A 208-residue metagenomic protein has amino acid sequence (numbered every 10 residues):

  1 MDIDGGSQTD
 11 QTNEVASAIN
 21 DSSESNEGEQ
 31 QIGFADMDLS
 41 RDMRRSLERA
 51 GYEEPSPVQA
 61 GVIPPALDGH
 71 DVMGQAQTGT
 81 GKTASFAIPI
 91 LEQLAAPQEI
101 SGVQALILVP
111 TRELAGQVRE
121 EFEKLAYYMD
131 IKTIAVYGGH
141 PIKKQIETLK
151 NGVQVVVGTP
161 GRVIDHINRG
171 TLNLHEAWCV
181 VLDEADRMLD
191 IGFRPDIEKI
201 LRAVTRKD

Functional and structural regions predicted by a protein language model:
M1-Q31: Intrinsically disordered, low-complexity accessory regions that flank the conserved helicase/ATPase core of eukaryotic
N26-Q75: Conserved pre-motif I regulatory segment
R41-R45, R49-Y52, E99-N168, E176-C179: Conserved nucleic-acid-binding Ia/Ib motif block in the N-terminal RecA-like helicase ATPase lobe
A60-V72, T83-I100, G116, E120-L125 (+3 more regions): Walker A/P-loop NTP-binding motif
D68-G74, S101-A105, V153-Q154, D208: Pre-Walker A (Motif I) flank of P-loop NTPase domains
A76-T80: The conserved Walker
I164-D208: SF2 helicase catalytic motif II
